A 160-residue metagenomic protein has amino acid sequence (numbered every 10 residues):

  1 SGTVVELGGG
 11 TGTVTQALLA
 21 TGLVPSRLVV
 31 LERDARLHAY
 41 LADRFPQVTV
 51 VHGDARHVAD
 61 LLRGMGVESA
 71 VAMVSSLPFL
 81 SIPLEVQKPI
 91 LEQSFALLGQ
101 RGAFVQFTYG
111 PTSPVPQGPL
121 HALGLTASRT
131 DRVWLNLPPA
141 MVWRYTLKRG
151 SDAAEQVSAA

Functional and structural regions predicted by a protein language model:
G2-G10: Conserved class I S-adenosyl-L-methionine
T11-V24: Conserved SAM-binding loop of SAM-dependent methyltransferases across substrates and taxa, primarily the Class I
D34, D54: Conserved SAM/SAH-binding beta-strand->alpha-helix loop
L41-A42: Conserved SAM-binding loop
A70-E85: A short SAM/SAH-binding and catalytic strip from SAM-dependent methyltransferases
K88-Q100: A short glycine-rich, Lys/Arg-flanked "PGG" loop and its adjoining helix->strand segment in the class I
L98-Y109: Conserved beta-strand signature within the Rossmann-like core of class I S-adenosyl-L-methionine
R132-A160: Core SAM-dependent methyltransferase catalytic element
